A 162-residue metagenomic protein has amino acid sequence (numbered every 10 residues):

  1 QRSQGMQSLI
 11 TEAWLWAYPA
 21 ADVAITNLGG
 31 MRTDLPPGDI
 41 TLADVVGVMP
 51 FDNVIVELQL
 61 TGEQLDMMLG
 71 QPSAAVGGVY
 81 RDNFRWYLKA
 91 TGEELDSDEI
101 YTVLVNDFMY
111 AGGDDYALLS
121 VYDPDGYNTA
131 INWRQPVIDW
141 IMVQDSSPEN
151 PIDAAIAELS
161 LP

Functional and structural regions predicted by a protein language model:
Q1-P162: Catalytic centers of hydrolytic enzymes
